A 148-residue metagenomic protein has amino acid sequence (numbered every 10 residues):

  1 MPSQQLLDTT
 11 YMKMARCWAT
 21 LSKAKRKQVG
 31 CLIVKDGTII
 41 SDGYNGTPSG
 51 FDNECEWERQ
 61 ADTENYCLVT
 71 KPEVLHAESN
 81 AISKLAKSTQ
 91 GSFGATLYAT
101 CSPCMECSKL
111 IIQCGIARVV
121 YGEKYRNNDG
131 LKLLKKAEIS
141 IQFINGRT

Functional and structural regions predicted by a protein language model:
M1-T148: Zinc-dependent deaminase catalytic domain
